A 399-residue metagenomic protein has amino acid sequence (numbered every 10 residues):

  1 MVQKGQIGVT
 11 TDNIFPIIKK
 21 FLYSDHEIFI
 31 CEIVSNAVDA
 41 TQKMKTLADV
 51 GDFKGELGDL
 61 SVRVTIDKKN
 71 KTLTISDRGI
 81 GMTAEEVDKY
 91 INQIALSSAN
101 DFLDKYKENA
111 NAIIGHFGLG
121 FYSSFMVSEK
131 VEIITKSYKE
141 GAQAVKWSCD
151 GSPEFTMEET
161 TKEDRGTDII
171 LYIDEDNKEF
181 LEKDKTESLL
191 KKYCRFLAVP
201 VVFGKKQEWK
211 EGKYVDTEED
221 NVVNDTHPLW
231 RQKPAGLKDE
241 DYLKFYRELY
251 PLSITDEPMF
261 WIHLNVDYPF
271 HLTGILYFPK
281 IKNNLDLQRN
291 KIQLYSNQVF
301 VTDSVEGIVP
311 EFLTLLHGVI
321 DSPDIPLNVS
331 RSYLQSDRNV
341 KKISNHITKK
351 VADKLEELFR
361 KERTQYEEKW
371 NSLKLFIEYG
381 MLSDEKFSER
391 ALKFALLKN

Functional and structural regions predicted by a protein language model:
M1-L181, S188, R195: GHKL (Bergerat-fold) ATPase N-terminal catalytic module, capturing the glycine-rich phosphate-binding loop and acidic
I113, V131-E154, D174-K178, D184-N399: GHKL/Bergerat-fold ATPase module in large chromosome/replication-associated machines
